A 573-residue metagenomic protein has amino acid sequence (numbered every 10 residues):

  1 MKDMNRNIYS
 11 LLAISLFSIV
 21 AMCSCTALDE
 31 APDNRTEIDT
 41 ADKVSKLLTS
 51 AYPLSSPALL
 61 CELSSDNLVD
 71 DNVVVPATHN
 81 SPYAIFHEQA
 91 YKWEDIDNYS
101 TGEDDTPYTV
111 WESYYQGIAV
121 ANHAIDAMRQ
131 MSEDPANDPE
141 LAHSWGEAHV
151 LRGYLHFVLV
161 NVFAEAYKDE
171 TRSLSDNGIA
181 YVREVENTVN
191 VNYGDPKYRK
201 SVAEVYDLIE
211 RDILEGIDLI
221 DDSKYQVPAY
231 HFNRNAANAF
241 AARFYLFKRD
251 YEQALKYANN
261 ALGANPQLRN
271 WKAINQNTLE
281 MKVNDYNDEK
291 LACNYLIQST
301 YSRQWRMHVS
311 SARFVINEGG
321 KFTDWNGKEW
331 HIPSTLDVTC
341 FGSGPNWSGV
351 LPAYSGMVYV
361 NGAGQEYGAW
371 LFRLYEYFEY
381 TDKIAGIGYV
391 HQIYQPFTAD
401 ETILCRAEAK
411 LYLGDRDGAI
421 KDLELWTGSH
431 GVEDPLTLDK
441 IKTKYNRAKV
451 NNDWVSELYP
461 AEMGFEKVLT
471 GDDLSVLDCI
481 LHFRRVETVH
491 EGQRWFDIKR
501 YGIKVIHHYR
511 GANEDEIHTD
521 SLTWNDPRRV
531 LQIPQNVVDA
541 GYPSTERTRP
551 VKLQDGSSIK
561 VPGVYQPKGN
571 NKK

Functional and structural regions predicted by a protein language model:
K2-N7, S18-L47, A51, I209 (+2 more regions): Bacterial Sec-dependent N-terminal signal peptides
C25, R234-K272, I559, V564-Q566 (+1 more regions): Aromatic-residue-lined binding/catalytic grooves and analogous aromatic/hydrophobic interfacial grooves in multimeric
C25-V75, D324-H331, G502-K573: Membrane-proximal, proline-rich intrinsically disordered regions
F86-A164, P196, K200-E204, I213-Y225 (+3 more regions): Conserved, well-structured interaction surfaces
L255-D400, E433-K467, E487, Q493 (+3 more regions): Hydrophobic-face positions in mid-chain alpha helices that act as interaction patches
